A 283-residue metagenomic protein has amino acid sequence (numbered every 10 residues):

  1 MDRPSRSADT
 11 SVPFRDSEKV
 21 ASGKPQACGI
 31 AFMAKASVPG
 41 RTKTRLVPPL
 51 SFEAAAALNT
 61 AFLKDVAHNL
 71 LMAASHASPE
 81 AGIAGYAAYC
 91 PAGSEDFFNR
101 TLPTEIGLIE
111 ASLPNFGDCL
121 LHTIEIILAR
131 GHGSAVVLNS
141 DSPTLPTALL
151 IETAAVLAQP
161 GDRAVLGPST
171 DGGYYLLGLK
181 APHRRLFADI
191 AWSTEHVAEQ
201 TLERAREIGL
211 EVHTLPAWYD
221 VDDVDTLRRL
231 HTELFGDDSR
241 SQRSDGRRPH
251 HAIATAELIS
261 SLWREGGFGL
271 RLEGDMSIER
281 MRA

Functional and structural regions predicted by a protein language model:
D2-R6, S11-R45: N-terminal nucleotide-binding beta1-loop-alpha1 segment
N59-E80: A short, N-terminal amphipathic alpha-helix
G82-P91: Short beta-strand/loop segment that forms part of the nucleotide-sugar
F97-S134: Short phosphate-binding loop-to-helix
V136-L138: Short aromatic-hydrophobic micro-motifs that form the base-stacking/packing surface for donor nucleotide recognition
L145-D171: Conserved donor-nucleotide/metal-binding helix-loop-beta segment in metal-dependent transferases, i.e., the alpha-helix
R184-R204: Short, glycine-/small-residue-rich phosphate/pyrophosphate-handling segment
E203-A283: Conserved alpha/beta core of the MobA/IspD/sugar-nucleotide pyrophosphorylase nucleotidyltransferase superfamily
